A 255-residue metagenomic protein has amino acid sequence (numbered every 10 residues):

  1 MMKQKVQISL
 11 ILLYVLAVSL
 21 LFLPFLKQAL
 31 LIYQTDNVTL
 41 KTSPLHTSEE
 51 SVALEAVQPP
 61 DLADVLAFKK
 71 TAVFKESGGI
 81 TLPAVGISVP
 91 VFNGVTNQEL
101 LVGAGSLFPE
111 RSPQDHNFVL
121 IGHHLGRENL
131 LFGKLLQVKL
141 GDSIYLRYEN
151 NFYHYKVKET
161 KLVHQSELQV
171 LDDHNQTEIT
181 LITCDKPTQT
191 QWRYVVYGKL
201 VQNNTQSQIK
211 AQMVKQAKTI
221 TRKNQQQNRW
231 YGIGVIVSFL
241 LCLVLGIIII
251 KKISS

Functional and structural regions predicted by a protein language model:
K3-V235, F239, G246-K251: Solvent-exposed, non-transmembrane regions of membrane-associated and secreted proteins
